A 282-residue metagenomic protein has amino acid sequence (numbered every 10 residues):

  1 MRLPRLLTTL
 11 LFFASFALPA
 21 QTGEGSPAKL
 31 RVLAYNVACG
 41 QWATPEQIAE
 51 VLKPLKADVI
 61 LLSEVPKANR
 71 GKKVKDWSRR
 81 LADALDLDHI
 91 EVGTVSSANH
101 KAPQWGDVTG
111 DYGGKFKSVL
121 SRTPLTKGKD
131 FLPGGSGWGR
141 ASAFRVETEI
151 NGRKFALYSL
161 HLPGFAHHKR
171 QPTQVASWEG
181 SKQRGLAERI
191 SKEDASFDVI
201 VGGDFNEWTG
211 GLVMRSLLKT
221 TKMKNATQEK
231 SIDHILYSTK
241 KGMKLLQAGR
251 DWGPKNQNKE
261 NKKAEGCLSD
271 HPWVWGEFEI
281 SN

Functional and structural regions predicted by a protein language model:
M1-R5: Positively charged n-region of N-terminal signal peptides that target proteins for export
L7-A17: Bacterial N-terminal signal peptides
F12, T22-V59, P103-N282: Active-site regions of metal-assisted phosphoester/phosphodiester hydrolases, unifying DNase/endonuclease modules
A38-C39, V65-R70, S96-N99, N206-E207: Short histidine/acidic/glycine/proline-rich micro-motifs that form metal- and phosphate-coordinating active-site loops
K67-R80: Membrane-embedded segments
S78-H89: Charged, glycine-enriched surface loops/patches that mediate electrostatic binding to polyanionic ligands
L87-A102, P133: A short, structured active-site edge motif that brings together acidic residues
